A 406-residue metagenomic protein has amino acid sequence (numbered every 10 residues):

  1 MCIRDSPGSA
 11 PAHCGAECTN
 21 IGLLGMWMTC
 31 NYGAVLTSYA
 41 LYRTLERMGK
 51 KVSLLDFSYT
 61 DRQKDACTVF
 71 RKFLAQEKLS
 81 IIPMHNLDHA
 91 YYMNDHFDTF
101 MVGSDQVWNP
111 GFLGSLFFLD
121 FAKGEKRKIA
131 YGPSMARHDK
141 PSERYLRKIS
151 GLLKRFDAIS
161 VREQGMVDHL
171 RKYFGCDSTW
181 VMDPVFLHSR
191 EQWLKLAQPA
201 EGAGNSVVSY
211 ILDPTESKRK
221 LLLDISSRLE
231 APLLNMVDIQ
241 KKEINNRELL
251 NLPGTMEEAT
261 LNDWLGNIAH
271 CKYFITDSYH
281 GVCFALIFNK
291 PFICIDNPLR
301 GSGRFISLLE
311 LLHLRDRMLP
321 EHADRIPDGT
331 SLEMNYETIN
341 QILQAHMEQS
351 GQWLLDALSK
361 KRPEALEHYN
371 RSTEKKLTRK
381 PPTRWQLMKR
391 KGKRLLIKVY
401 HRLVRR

Functional and structural regions predicted by a protein language model:
R4-R406: Active-site anion-handling motifs in enzyme catalytic cores
